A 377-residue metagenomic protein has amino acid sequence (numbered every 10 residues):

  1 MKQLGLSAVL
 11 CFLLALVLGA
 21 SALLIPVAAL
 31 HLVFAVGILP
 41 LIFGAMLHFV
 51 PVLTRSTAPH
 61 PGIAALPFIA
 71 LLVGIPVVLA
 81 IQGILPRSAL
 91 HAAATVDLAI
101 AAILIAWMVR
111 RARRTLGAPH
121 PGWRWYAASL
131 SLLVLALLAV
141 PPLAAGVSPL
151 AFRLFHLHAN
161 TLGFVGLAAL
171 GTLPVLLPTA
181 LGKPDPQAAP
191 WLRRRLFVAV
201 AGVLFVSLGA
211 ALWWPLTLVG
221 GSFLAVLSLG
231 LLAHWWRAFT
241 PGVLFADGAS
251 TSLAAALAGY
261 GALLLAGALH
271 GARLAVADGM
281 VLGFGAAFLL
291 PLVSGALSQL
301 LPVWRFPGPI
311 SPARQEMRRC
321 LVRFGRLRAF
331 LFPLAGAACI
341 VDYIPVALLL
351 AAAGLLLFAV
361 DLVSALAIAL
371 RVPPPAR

Functional and structural regions predicted by a protein language model:
M1-R377: Hydrophobic alpha-helical transmembrane segments of multi-pass integral membrane proteins
